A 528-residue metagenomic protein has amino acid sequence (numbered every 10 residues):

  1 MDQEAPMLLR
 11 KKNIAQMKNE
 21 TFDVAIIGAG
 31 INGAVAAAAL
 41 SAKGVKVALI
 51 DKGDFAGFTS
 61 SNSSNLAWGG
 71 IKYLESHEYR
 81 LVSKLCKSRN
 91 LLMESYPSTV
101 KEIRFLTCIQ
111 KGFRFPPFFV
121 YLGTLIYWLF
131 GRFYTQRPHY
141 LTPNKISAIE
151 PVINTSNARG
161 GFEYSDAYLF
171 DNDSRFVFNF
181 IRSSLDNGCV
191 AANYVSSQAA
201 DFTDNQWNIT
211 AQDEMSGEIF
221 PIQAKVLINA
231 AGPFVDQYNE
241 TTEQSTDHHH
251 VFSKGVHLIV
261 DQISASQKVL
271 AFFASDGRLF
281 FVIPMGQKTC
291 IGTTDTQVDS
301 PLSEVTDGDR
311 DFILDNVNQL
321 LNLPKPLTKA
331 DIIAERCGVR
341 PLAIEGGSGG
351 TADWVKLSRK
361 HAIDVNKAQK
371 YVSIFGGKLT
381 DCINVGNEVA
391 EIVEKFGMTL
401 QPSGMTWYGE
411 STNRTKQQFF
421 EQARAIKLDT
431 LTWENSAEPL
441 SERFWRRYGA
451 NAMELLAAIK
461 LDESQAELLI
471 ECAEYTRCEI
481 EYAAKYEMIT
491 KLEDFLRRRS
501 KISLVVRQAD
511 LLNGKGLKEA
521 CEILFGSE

Functional and structural regions predicted by a protein language model:
M1-V24, A39-K43: Extreme N-terminal leader/targeting segments of oxidoreductases
I27, I222-G232: Short hydrophobic core segments
A42-S61: Glycine-rich FAD pyrophosphate-binding loop
N65-I149: Dinucleotide-binding Rossmann-like beta1-alpha1 core, especially the glycine-rich loop that anchors the ADP
S147-N187, N208, T294-P301, A368-G376: Helix-loop-beta segment of a Rossmann-like dinucleotide-binding subdomain
A167-K225: Helical element adjacent to the flavin cofactor pocket in flavoenzyme catalytic cores
R175-N179, S183, S245-K254, I259 (+9 more regions): C-terminal catalytic lobe of FAD-dependent flavoproteins
N229-E243: Flavin (primarily FAD) binding-site architecture
